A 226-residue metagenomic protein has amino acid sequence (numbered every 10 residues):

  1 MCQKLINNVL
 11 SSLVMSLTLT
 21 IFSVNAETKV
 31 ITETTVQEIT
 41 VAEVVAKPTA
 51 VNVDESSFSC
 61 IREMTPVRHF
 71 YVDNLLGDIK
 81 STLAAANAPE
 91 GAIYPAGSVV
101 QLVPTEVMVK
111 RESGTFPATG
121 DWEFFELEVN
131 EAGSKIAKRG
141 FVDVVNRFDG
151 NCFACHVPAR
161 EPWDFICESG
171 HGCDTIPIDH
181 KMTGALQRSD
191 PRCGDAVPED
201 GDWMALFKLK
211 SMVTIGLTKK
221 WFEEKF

Functional and structural regions predicted by a protein language model:
M1-L13: Bacterial N-terminal signal peptides that target proteins for export
V9, P48, C60, A84 (+2 more regions): Homeobox/homeodomain signature
S11-I21: Bacterial N-terminal signal peptides
F22-A26: Sec/Tat signal peptide C-region and signal peptidase I cleavage site
T28-A96: N-terminal secretory signal peptides
I31, V67, G91-F226: Sequence context surrounding c-type heme c attachment/ligation sites in exported
